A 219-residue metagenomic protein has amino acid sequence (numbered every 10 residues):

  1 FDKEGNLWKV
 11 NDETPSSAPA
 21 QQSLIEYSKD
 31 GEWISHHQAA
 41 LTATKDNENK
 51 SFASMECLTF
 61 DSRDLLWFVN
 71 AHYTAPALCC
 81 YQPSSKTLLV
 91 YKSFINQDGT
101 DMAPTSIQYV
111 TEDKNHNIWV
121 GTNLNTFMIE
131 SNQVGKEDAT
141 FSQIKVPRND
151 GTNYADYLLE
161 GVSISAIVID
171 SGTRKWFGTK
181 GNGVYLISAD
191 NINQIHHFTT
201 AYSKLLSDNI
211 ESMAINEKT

Functional and structural regions predicted by a protein language model:
F1-T219: Carboxylate-rich, polar loop motifs that coordinate divalent cations or form catalytic acidic clusters
